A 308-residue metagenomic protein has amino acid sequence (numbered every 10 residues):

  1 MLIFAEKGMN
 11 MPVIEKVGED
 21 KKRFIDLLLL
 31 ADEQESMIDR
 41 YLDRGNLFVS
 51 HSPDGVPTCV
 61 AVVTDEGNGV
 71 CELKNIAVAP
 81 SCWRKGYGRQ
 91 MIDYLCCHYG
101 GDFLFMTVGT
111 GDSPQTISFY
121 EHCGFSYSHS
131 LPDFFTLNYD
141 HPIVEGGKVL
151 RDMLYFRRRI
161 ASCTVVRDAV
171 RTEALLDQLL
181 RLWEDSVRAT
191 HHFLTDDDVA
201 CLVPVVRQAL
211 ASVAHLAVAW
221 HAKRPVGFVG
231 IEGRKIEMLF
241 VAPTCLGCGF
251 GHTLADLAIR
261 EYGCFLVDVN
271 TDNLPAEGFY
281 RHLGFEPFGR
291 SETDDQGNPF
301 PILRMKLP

Functional and structural regions predicted by a protein language model:
P12-F24, C163-R181: A short beta-loop-alpha structural element at the N-terminal edge of CoA-dependent acyl/N-acetyltransferase catalytic
E15-R44, E184-R207: Conserved GNAT-fold acetyl-CoA-binding loop/helix
V49, V56-D65, G69-A77, V218 (+1 more regions): Conserved beta-strand in the GNAT
I76-W83, G111, K235-L246, N270: A short, internal acetyl-CoA/4′-phosphopantetheine-binding micro-motif in the GNAT/acyltransferase core
C82, G86-Y94, A219, C245 (+1 more regions): Conserved acetyl-CoA pyrophosphate-binding loop and the N-cap/start of the following alpha-helix in GNAT-like
I92, S113-T116, D133-Y139, G251 (+3 more regions): Short glycine/proline-centered loop/turn elements that form peptide/ligand docking sites
Y99-D112, R260-D272: Conserved GNAT acetyl-CoA-binding A-motif
T107-G109, E121, S126-V149, L266-N270 (+1 more regions): Conserved catalytic-core motifs of GNAT/GCN5-like acyltransferases
